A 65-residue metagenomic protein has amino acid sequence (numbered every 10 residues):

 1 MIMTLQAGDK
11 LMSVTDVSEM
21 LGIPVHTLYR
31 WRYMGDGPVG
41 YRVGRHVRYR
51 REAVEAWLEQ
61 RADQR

Functional and structural regions predicted by a protein language model:
I2-R30: Polyanion-binding surface elements
M20, V43, A56-W57: Short alpha-helical scaffold segments that flank and stabilize functional sites
T27-Y29, R45, L58: Intrinsically disordered, low-complexity regions enriched in serine, threonine, proline and polar/charged residues
Y33-M34, E59: Residue-level detection of the helix-turn-helix DNA-binding "recognition helix"
G40-V47: Short Lys/Arg-enriched helix C-cap and helix-to-coil transition segments that create basic nucleic-acid-contact patches
E52-R65: A short, Lys/Arg-enriched interface patch at domain edges and termini
